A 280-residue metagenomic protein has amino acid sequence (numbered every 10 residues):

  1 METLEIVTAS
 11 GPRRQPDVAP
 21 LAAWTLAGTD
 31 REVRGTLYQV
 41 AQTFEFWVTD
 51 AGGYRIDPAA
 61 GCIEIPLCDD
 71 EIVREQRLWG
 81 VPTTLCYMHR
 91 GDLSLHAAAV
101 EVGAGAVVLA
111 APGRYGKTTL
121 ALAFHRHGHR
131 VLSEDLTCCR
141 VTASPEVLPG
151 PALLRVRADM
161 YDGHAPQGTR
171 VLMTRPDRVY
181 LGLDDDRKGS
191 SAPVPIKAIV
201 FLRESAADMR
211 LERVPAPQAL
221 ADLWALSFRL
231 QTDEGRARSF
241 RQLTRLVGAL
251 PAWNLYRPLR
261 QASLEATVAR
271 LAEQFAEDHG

Functional and structural regions predicted by a protein language model:
M1-D70, E75, A269-G280: Long, basic/Gly/Ser/Thr-rich N-terminal segments that mediate initial subcellular attachment or targeting
E2-L4, A23, A98, V102-A111 (+1 more regions): Glycine-rich, often acidic-flanked micro-motifs that create phosphate/phosphodiester-binding or positioning elements
L37-Q39, W79-T83, Y180: Short Pro/Gly-enriched beta-strand edge/turn motifs at strand-loop
T43, G53, L95-A99, L136: Short, acidic/polar N-cap/turn motifs at the starts of alpha helices
E75-S94: N-terminal pre-Walker A segment at the start of P-loop NTPase domains
R114: Walker A (P-loop) phosphate-binding loop of P-loop NTPases
K117: Conserved lysine of the Walker
L120-A121: Post-Walker A alpha-helix
